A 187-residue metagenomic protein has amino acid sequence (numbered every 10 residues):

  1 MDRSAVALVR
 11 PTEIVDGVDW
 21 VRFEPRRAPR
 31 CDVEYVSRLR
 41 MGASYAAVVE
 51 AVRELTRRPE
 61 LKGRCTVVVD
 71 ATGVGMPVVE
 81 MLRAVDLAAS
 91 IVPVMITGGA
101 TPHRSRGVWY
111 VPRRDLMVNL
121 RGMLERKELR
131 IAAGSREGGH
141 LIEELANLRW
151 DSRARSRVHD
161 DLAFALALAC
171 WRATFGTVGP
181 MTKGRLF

Functional and structural regions predicted by a protein language model:
M1-M95, R114, V118, G122 (+1 more regions): RNase H-like, metal-dependent nuclease domains and their acidic two-metal-ion catalytic environment used
A89-Y110: RNase H-like polynucleotidyl transferase catalytic core
